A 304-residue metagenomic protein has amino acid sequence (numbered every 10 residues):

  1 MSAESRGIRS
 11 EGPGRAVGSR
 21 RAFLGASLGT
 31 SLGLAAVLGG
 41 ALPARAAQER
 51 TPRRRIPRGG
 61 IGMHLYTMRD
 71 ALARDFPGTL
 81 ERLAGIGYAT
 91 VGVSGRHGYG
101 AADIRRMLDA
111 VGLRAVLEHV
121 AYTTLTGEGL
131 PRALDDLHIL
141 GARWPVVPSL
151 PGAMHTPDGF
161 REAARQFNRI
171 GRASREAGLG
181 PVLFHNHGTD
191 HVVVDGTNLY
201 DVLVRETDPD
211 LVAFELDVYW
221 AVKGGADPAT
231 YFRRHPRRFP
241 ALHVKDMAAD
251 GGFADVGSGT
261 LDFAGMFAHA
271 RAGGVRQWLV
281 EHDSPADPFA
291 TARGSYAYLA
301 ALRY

Functional and structural regions predicted by a protein language model:
M1-G18: N-terminal secretory signal peptides
A16-A22, L32-R53: N-terminal twin-arginine translocation
S27, H97, T123-F214: Active-site acidic/histidine proton-transfer and metal-coordination neighborhood in alpha/beta enzyme cores
G40-A71, E81-R82: C-terminal segment of N-terminal export signals and the immediately downstream linker at the start of the mature
P52-I56, L80-G85, Y99-A115, G129-A142 (+4 more regions): Acidic (Asp/Glu)-rich catalytic clusters
M63, L83, V91, L108 (+7 more regions): Conserved, mostly hydrophobic/aromatic
R69-R74, G92-D103, A121-G129, G152-P157 (+4 more regions): Acidic-and-aromatic substrate-binding clefts and catalytic sites of carbohydrate-active enzymes
E176-T260: Acidic/histidine-rich catalytic cores of soluble enzymes
